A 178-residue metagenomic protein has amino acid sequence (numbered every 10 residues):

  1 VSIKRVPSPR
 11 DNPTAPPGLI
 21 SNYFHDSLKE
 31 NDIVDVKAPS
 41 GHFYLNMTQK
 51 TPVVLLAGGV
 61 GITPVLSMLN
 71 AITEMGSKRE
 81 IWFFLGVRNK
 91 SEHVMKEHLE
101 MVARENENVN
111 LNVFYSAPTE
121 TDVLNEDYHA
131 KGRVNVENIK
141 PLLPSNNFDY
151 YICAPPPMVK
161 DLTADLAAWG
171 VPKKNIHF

Functional and structural regions predicted by a protein language model:
V1-D32, V87-N89, S116-A117: Ferredoxin-reductase
K37-T51: A short, basic/flexible loop-to-alpha-helix module at the beginning of a structural domain
P52-V54, W82, D149: Structural motif
V53-T63: Short, glycine-rich nucleotide/cofactor-binding loops
P64-E74: Histidine-anchored nucleotide/phosphate-binding helix
I72-W82: Phosphate-handling active-site elements
F84-F178: Reductase modules of NAD(P)H-dependent flavoproteins
